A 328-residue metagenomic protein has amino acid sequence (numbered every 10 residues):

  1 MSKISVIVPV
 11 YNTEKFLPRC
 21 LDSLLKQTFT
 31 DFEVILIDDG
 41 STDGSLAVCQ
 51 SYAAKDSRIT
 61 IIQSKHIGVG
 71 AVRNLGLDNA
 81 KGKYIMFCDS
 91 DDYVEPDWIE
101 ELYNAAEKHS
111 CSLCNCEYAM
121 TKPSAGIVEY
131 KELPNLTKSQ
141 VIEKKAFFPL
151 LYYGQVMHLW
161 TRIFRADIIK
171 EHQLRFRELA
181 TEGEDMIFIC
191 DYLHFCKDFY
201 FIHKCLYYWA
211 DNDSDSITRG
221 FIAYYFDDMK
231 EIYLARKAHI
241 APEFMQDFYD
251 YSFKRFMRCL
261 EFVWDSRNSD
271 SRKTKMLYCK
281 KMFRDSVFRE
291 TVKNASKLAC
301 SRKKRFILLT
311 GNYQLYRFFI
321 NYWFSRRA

Functional and structural regions predicted by a protein language model:
S2-S5, S23, E33, I187: Cell-envelope/extracellular polymer assembly enzymes that use nucleotide-activated donors
N12-K26: Short, well-formed alpha-helical segments that are part of the catalytic scaffolds of diverse glycosyltransferases
S23, D38-A47, H66: A conserved acidic beta->alpha catalytic loop
D31-G40, T60-K65, D89-S90: Short beta-strand/loop segment that forms part of the nucleotide-sugar
S64-A80: Glycine-rich, basic loop-to-helix element that forms the pyrophosphate-binding segment of sugar-nucleotide handling
V69, S90-I202, Y207-Y224: Donor-binding/catalytic cores of nucleotide-activated saccharide and glycerol-phosphate transferases/polymerases
I85: Short aromatic/hydrophobic "clamp" motif used to bind/position activated sugar donors
S266-A328: Membrane-interface aromatic/basic loop that binds lipid-linked glycans or pyrophosphate carriers, typified by
